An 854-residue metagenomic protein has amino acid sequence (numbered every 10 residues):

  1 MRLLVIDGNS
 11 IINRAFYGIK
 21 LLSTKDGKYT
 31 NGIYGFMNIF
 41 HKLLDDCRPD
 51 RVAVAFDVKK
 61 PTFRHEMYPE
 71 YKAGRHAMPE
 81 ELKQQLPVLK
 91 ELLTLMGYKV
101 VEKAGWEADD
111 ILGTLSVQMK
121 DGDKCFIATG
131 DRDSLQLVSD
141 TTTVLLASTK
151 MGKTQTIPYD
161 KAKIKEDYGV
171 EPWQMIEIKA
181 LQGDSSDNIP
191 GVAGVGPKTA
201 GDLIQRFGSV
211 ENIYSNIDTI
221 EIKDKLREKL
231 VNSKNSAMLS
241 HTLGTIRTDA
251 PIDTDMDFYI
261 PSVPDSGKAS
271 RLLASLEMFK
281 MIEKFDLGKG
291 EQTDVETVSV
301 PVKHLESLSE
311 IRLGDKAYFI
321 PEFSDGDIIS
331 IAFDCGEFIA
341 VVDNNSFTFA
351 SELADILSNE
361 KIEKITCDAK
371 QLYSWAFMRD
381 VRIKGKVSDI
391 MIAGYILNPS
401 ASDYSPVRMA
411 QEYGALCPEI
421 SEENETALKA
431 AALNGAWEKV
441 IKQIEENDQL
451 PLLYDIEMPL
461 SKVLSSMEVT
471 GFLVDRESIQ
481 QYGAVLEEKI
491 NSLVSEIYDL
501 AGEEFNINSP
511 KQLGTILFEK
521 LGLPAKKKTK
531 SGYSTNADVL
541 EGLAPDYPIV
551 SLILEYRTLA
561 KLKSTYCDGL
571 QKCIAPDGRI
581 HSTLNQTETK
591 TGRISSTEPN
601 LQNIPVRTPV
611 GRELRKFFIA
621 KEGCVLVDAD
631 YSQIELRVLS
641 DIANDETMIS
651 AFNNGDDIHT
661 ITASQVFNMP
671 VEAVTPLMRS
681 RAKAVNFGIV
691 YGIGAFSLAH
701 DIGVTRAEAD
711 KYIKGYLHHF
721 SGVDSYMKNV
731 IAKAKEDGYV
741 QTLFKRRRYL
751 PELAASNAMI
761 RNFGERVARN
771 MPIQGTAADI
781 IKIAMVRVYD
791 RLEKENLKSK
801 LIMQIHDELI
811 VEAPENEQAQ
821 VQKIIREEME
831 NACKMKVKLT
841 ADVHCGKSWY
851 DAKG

Functional and structural regions predicted by a protein language model:
M1-A128, R132-D160, S236-L239, T245-D253: Noncatalytic, basic helical substrate-engagement surface that gates or grips nucleic-acid strands
R48-A53, Y98, D140-T143, P158-V298 (+6 more regions): Non-catalytic nucleic-acid-binding/docking modules located in mid-to-C-terminal regions of nucleic-acid enzymes
R51-A53, G105-E107, G130, V300-I444 (+1 more regions): Conserved DEDDh/DEDDy metal-dependent 3′-5′ exonuclease domain
E70-Q84, D140-V170, R227-K229, V387-K429: Short alpha-helix plus adjacent loop in nuclease-associated cores
S233-N345, T426-V606, V625, E635 (+5 more regions): Conserved "right-hand" nucleotidyltransferase catalytic core of DNA-directed polymerases
A332-E337, I396-I420, E425-A427, A432 (+1 more regions): Function-dense linear segments that define catalytic or interfacial modules in macromolecule-processing proteins
V469, C567, D577, H581-S582 (+5 more regions): Conserved catalytic core of nucleic-acid polymerases
E488-S495, D499-S551, H718-R766, N770-P772 (+2 more regions): C-terminal polymerase-core module
